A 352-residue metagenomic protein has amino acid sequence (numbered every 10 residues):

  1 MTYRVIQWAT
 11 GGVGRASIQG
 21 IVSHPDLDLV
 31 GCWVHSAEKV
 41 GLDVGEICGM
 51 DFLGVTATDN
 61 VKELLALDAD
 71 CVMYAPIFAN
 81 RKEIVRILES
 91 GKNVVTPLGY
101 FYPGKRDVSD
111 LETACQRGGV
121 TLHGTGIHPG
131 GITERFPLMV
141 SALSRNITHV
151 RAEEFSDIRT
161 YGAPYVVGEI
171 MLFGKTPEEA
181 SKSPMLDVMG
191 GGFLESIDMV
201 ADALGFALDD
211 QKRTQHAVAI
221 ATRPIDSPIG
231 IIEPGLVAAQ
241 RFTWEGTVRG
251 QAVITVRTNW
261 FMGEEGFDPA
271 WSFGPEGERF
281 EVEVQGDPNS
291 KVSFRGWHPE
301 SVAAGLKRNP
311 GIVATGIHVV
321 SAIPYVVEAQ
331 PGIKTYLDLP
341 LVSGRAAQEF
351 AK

Functional and structural regions predicted by a protein language model:
M1-S90, G205: N-terminal glycine-/serine-/threonine-rich beta1-alpha1-beta2 phosphate-ribose binding loop of Rossmann-like
W8, G12-A16, D59, R106 (+7 more regions): Conserved active-site and cofactor/substrate-binding residues in soluble primary-metabolism enzymes
W8, S141-A270, E278-F280, N309: Active-site-lining helix/loop region of Rossmann-like oxidoreductase modules
N93-V95: A short hydrophobic/small-residue beta-strand
P97-G99, G126: Short beta->alpha connector loops at strand-helix junctions that form conserved, small/polar/Pro-enriched
G99-T121: Rossmann-fold NAD(P)-binding glycine/threonine-rich loop
I132-A142: Alpha-helical support elements that line or immediately flank enzyme active sites and cofactor-binding pockets
D226-K352: C-terminal active-site/capping subdomain that shapes the small-molecule cofactor and substrate pocket of enzyme
